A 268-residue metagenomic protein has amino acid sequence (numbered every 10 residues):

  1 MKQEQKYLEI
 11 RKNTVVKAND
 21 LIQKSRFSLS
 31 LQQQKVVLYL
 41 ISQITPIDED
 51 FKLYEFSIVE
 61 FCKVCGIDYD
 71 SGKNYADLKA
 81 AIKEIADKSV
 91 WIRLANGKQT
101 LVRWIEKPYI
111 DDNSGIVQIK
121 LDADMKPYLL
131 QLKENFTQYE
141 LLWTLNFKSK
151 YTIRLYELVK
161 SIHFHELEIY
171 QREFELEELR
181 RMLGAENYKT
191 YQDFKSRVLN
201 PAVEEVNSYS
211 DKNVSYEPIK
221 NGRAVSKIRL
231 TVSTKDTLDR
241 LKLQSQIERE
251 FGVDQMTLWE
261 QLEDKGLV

Functional and structural regions predicted by a protein language model:
M1-V268: Charged, alpha-helix-forming regions
